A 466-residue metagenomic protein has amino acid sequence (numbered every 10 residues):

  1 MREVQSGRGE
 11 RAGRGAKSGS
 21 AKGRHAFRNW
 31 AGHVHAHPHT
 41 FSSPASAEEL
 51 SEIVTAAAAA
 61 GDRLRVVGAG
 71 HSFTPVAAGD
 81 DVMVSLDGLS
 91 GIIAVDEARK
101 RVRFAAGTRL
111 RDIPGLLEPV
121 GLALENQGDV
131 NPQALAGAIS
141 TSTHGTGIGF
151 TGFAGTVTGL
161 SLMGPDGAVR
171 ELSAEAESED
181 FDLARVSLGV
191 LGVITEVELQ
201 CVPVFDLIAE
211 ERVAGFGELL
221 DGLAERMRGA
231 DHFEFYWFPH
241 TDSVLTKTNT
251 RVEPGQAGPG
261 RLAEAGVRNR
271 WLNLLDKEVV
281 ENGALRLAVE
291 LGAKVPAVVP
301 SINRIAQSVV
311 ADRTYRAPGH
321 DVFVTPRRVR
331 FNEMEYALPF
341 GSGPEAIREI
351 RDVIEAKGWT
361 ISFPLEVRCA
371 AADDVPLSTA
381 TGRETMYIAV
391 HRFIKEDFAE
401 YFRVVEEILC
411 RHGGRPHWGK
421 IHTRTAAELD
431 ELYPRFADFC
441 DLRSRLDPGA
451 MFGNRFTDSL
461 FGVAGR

Functional and structural regions predicted by a protein language model:
M1-R466: Noncatalytic alpha-helical scaffold of FAD-dependent oxidoreductases
